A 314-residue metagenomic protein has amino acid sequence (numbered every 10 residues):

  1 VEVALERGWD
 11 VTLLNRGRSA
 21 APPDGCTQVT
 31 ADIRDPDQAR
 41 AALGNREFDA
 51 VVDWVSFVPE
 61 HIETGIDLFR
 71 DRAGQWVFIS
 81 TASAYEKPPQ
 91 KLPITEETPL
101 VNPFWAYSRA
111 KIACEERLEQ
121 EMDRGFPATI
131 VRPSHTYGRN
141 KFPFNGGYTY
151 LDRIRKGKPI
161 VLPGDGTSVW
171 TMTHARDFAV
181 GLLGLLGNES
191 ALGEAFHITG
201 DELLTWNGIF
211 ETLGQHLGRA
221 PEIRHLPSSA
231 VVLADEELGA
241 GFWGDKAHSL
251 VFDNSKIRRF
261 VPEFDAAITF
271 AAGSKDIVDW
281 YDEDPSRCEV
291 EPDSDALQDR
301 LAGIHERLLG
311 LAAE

Functional and structural regions predicted by a protein language model:
V1-W54, D67-L68, R124: N-terminal Rossmann/SDR dinucleotide-binding element
G17, A82, E202: Residues in the short beta-alpha loop(s) of Rossmann-like NAD(P)-binding domains
A42-P93, R109-E119: NAD(P)-cofactor binding segment of oxidoreductase domains
L92-E115, F144-Y148, T171-M172, L203 (+1 more regions): Short-chain dehydrogenase/reductase
N102-I130, R139: Active-site Tyr-X1-5-Lys
T129-Y148: Flexible, glycine-rich beta-alpha linker
F144-Y150, P163-L186, G193-E194, G208 (+1 more regions): Substrate-positioning beta->alpha
G184-W243, N254, R259-F260, D276 (+2 more regions): Mid/C-terminal beta-alpha module of Rossmann-like enzyme folds, strongest in SDR-family dehydrogenases/epimerases
